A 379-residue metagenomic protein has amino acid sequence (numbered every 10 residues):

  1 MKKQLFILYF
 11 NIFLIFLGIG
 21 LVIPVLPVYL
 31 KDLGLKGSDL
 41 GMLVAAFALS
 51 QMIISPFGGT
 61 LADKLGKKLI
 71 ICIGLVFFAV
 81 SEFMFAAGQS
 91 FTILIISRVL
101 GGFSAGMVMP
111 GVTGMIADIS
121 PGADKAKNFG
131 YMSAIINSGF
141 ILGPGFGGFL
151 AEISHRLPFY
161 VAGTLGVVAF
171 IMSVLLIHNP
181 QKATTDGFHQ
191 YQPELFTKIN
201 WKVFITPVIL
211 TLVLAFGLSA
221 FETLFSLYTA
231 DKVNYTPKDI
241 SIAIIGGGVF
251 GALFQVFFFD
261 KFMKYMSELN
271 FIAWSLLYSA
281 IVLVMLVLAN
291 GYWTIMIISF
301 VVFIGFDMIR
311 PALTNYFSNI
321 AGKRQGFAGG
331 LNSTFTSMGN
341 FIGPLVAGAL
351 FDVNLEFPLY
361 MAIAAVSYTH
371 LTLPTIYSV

Functional and structural regions predicted by a protein language model:
V25-G37, L224-K238: Short amphipathic helix-loop junctions that connect adjacent transmembrane helices in Major Facilitator Superfamily/SLC
I53-A86: Conserved MFS/SLC helix-loop-helix module at the cytosolic interface between two early adjacent transmembrane helices
S55-L65, F254-S267: Helix-to-loop junctions at the C-terminal end of transmembrane segments in multipass secondary transporters
I70-F83, N270-V284: Structural signature of the two symmetry-related core transmembrane helices
T92-L100, W293-V301: Paired small-residue
S97-I136: Cytoplasmic helix-loop-helix junction between adjacent transmembrane helices in 12-TM secondary transporters
H178-V208: Juxtamembrane intracellular "pre-TM" segments in multi-pass secondary transporters
H370-V379: Single conserved hydrophobic/aromatic residue that forms the stacking wall/gate of nucleotide- or nucleobase-binding
